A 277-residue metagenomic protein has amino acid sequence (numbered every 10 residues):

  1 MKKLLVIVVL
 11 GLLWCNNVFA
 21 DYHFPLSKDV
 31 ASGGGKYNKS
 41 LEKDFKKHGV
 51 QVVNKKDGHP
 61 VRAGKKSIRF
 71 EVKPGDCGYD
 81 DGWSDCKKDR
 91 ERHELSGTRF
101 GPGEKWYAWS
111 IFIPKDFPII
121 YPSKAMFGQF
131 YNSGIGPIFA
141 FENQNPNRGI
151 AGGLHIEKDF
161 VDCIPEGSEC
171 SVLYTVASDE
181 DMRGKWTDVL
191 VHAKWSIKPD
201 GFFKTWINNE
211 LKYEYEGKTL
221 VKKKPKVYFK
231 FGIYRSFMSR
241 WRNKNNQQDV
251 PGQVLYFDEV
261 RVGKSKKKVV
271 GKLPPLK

Functional and structural regions predicted by a protein language model:
K2-I7: Sec-dependent signal peptide recognition, specifically the positively charged N-region followed immediately by
L10-G11, A31: Short N-terminal leader segment in a subset of presequences, especially plant chloroplast and some mitochondrial
G11-L12, I119: Repetitive helical segments and hydrophobic/amphipathic motifs
A20-K277: Low-complexity, Ser/Thr/Pro/Gly-rich disordered linker/stalk regions
